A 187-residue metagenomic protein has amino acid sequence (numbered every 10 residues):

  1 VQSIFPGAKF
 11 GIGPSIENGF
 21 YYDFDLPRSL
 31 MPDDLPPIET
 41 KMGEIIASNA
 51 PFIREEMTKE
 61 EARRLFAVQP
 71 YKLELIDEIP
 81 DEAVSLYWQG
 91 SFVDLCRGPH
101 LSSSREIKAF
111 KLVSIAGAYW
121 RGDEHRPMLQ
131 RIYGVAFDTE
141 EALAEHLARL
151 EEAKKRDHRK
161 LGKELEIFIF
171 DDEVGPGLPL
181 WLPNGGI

Functional and structural regions predicted by a protein language model:
V1-Q2, I187: Active/ligand-binding-proximal structured segments within catalytic/core domains that scaffold catalytic residues
Q2-S3, I12-S15: Replace "in large, NTP-powered and nucleic-acid-processing enzymes" with "in large, NTP-powered factors and other
K9-G13, Y21-I187: Auxiliary tRNA-acceptor-end handling modules of aminoacyl-tRNA synthetases
